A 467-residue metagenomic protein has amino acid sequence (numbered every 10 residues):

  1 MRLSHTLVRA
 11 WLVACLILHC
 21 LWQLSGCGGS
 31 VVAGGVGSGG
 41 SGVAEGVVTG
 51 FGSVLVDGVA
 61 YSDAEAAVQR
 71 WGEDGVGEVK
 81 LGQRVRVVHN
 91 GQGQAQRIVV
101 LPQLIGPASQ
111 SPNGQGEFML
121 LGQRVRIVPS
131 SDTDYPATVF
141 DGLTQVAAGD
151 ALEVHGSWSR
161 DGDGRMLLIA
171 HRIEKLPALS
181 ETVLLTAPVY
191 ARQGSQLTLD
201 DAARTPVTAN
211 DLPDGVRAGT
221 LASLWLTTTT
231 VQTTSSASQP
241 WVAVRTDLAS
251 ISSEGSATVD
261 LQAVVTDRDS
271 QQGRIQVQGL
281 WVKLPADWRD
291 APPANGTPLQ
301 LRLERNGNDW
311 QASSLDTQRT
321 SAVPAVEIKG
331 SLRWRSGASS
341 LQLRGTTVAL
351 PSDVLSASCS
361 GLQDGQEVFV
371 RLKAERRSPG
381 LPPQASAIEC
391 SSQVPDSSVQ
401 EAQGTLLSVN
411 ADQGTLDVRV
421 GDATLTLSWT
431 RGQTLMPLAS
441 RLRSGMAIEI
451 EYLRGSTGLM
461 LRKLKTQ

Functional and structural regions predicted by a protein language model:
R2, H19, Q23-E65, R70-Q467: Short, flexible, surface-exposed loop segments at domain boundaries
R2-V13: Bacterial N-terminal signal peptides that target proteins for export
